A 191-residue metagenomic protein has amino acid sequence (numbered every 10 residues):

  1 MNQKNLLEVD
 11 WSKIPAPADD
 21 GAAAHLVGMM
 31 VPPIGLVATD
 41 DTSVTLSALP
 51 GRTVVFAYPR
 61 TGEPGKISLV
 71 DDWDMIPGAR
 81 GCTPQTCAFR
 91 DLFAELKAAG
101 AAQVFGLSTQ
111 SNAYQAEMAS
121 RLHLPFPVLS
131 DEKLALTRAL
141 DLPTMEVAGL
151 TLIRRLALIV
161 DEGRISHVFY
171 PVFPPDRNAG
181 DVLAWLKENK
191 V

Functional and structural regions predicted by a protein language model:
M1-V191: Chalcogenol-based redox active-site neighborhoods
